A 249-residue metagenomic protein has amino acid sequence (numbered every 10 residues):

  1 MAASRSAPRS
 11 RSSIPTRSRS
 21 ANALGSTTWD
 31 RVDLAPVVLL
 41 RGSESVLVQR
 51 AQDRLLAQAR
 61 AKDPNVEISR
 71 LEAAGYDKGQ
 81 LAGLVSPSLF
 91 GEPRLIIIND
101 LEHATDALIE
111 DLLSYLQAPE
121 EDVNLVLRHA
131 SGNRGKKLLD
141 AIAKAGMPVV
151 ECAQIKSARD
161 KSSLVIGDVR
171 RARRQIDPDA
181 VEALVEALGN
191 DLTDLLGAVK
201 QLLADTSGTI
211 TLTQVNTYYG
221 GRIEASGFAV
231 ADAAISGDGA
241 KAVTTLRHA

Functional and structural regions predicted by a protein language model:
R5, R11, R17-A249: Conserved beta/loop motifs at nucleotide-recognition and modification sites
